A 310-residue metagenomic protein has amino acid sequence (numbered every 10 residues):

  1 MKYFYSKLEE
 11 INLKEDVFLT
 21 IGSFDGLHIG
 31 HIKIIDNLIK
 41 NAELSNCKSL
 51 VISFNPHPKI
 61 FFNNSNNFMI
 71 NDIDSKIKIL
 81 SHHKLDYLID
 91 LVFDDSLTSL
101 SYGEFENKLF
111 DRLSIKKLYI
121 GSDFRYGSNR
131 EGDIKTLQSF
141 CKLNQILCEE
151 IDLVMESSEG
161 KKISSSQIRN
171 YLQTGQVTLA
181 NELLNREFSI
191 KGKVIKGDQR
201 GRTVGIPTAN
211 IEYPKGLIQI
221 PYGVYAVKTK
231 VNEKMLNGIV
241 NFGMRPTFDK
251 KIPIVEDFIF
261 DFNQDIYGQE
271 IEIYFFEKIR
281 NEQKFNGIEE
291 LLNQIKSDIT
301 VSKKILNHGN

Functional and structural regions predicted by a protein language model:
K2-Y5, L88-D90, L147-I151: General small-molecule cofactor/ligand-binding pocket signal
L8-D72: N-terminal catalytic cores of NTP/NDP-binding nucleotidyl/phosphoryl-transfer enzymes
E9-L13, D95-T98, V154-E159: A short acidic, often aromatic-flanked loop/helix-cap motif at beta-alpha or helix-coil junctions that lines enzyme
H28, L80, L118, A180 (+2 more regions): Residue-level signal for inorganic ion chemistry
N46-L50, Y87, L147: Residues at the starts of beta-strands that form the adenosine-phosphate
I60-S122, Y126-L143: N-terminal Rossmann-like or analogous alpha/beta NTP/dinucleotide-binding catalytic cores that position adenine
C141-I239: Glycine-rich, Lys/Arg-enriched anion-binding loops that position phosphate/diphosphate groups for phosphoryl
G197-N310: Phosphate/ribose-recognition catalytic cores of enzymes acting on nucleotide-derived substrates
